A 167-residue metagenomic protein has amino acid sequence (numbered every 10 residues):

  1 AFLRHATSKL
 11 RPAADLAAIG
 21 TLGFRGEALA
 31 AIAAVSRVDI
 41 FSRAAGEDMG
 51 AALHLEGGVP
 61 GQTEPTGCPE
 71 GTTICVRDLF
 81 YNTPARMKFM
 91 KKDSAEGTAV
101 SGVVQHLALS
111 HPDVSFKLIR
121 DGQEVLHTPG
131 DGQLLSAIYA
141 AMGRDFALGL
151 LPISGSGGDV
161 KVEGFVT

Functional and structural regions predicted by a protein language model:
F2-T167: N-terminal phosphate-binding caps/lids of nucleotide- and nucleic-acid-binding domains
